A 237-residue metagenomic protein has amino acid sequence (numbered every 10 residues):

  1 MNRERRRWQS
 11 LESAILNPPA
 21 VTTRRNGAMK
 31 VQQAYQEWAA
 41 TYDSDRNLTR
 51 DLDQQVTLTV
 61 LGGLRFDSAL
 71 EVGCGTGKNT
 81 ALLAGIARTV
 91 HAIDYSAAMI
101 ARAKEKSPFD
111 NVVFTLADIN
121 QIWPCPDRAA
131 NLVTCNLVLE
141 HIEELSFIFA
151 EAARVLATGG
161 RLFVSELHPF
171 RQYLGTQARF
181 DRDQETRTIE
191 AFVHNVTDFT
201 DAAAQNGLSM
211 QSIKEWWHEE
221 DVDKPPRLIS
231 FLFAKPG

Functional and structural regions predicted by a protein language model:
I15-L64, K78, L82, M99-R102 (+2 more regions): Conserved class I S-adenosyl-L-methionine
L70-Q121: Class I SAM-dependent methyltransferase SAM/SAH-binding core
P124-L132: A short acidic, Gly/Pro-enriched loop at the edge of an enzyme's catalytic core that lines a small-molecule cofactor
N131-L145: A short SAM/SAH-binding and catalytic strip from SAM-dependent methyltransferases
S146-T158: A short glycine-rich, Lys/Arg-flanked "PGG" loop and its adjoining helix->strand segment in the class I
R161-E190: Conserved class I S-adenosyl-L-methionine
A191-I213: Short alpha-helix
D223-G237: Core SAM-dependent methyltransferase catalytic element
